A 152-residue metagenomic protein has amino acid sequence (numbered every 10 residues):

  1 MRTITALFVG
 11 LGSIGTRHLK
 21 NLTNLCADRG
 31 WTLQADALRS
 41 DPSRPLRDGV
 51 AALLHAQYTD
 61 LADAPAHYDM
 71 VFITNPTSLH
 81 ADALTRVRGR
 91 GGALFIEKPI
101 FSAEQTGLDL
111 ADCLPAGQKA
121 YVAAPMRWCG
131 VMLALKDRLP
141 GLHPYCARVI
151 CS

Functional and structural regions predicted by a protein language model:
M1-L53: N-terminal Rossmann-like dinucleotide-binding module
G10, R39, N75, A124 (+1 more regions): Short beta-strand/turn micro-motifs composed of small residues that flank or help shape donor/cofactor-binding pockets
T16, K20-A27, T85, G89 (+2 more regions): Short, well-ordered alpha-helices that flank and scaffold nucleotide-derived cofactor binding pockets
R17, P45, D82, E104 (+1 more regions): Residues that form or flank phosphate/diphosphate-binding pockets in enzymes that use nucleotide phosphates
T23, T32-L33, V50, Q57 (+2 more regions): A structural signal for the main folded, soluble domain(s) of proteins
L33, R90-A93, A116-K119: A short helix->loop->beta-strand "cap" motif at the edges of active sites that frequently abuts
D48-F95, P99-A111: Beta-loop-alpha module in the N-terminal Rossmann-like domain of NAD(P)-dependent dehydrogenases, especially those
F101-S152: A contiguous active-site-proximal alpha/beta segment in oxidoreductase catalytic domains
